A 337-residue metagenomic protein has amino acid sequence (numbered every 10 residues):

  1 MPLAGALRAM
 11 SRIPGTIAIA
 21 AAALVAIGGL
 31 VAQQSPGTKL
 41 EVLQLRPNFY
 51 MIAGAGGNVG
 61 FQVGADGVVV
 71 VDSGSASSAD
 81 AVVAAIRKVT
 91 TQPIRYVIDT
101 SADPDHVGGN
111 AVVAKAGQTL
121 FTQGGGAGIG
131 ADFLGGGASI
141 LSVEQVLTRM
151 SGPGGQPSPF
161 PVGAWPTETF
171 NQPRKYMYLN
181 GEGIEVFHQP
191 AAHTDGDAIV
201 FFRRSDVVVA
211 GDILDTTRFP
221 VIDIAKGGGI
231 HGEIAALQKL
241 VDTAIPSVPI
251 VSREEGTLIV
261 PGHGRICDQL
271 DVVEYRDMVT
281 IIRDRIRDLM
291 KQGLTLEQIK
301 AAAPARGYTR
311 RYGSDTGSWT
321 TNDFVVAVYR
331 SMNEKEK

Functional and structural regions predicted by a protein language model:
M1-R12: N-terminal secretory signal peptides that target proteins for export/translocation
P14-G29: Bacterial N-terminal signal peptides
V31-Q33, T119-T122, P246-G256, R265-K337: Accessory terminal helices/loops
K39, Q44, I129-Q189, T194-D195 (+3 more regions): Metallo-beta-lactamase
E41-V89, A198-D212: Conserved beta-strand hairpin/beta-sheet module of binuclear metal-dependent hydrolase folds, prominently
V42, A65-V69, A76-I129, L134-A138: Active-site metal-binding motif and surrounding structural segment of the metallo-beta-lactamase
N48, Q62, D72, I86 (+10 more regions): Divalent metal-coordination and catalytic microenvironments
G67-V69, S73-S77, Y176, G183-I281: Metallo-beta-lactamase
